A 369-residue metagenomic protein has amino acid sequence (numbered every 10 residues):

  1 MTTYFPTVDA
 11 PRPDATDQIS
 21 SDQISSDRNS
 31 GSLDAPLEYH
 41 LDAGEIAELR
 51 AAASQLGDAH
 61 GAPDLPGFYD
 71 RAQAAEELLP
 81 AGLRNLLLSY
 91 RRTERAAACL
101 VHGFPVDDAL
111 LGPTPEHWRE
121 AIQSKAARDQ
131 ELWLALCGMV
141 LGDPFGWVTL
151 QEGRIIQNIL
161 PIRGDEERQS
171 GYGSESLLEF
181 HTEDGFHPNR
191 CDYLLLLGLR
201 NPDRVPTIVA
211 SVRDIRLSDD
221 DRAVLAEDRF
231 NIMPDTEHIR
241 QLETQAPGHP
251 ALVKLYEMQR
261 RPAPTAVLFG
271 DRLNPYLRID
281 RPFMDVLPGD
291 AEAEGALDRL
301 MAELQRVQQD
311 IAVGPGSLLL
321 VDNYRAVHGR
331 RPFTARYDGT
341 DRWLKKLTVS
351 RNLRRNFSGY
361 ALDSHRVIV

Functional and structural regions predicted by a protein language model:
T2-R12, N29-L78, E94-G112, H117-R119 (+2 more regions): Active-site environment of non-heme Fe oxygenases that use a 2-His-1-carboxylate facial triad
P13-N29: Compositionally biased, intrinsically disordered low-complexity segments enriched for polar/charged residues
L79-D143: Long, well-ordered hydrophobic secondary-structure segments characteristic of membrane-embedded and membrane-proximal
Q123-S170: A gly/proline- and charged-residue-enriched helix-loop-helix capping module
Q151-G153, V313, S317: Short, glycine/acidic-rich hinge or "gate" loops at secondary-structure transitions that mediate conformational
